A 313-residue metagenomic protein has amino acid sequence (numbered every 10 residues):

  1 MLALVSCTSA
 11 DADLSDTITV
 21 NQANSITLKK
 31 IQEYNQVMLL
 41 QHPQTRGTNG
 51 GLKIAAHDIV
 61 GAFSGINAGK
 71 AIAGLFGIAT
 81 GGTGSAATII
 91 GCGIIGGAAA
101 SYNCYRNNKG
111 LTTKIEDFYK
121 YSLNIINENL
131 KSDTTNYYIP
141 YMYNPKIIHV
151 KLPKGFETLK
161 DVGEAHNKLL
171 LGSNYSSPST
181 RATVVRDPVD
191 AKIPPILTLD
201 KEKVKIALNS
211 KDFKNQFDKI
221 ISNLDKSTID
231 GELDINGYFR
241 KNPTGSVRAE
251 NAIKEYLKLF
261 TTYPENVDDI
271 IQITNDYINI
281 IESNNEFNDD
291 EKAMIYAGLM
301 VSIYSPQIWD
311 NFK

Functional and structural regions predicted by a protein language model:
A3-S6: C-terminal motif of bacterial Sec signal peptides marking the signal peptidase cleavage site
T8-S15: Bacterial lipoprotein signal-peptidase II cleavage site
T17-A23, L28, N35-G47, L75-K146: Membrane-engaging insertion elements
I54-A68, I89-A98: Hydrophobic alpha-helical membrane-anchor/signal-helix detector
N67-I72, F76: Eukaryotic long, low-complexity intrinsically disordered regulatory regions enriched in serine/proline and acidic/polar
R106-K313: Mature extracellular/secreted ectodomains of secretory-pathway proteins
